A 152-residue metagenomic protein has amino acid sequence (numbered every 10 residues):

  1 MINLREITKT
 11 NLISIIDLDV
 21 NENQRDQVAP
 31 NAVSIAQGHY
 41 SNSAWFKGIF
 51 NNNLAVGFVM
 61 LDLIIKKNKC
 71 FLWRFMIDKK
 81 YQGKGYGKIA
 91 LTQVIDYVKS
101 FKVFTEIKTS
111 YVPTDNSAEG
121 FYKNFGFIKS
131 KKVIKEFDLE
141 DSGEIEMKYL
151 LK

Functional and structural regions predicted by a protein language model:
I2-W73, D78-K80, L91, Y97 (+2 more regions): Acetyl-CoA-dependent GNAT
F71, M76, K108-S110, E146: Conserved beta-strand segments that form the floor/walls of ligand-binding pockets within enzyme and binding domains
D78-K80, K84, P113-T114: Active-site acidic-Proline motif in GNAT/NAT acetyltransferases
G85, K102-V103, G126: Short glycine-rich hinge loops at helix-strand junctions in the catalytic core of two-component histidine kinases
K88, T114-K131: Conserved active-site alpha-helix within GNAT-family acetyltransferase domains
V98-S110: Conserved GNAT acetyl-CoA-binding A-motif
K108-E119, E136-D141: Conserved beta-strand-loop-alpha-helix junction that forms the acyl-donor binding cleft
D141-K152: Terminal substrate-recognition subdomain of acyl/acetyltransferases
